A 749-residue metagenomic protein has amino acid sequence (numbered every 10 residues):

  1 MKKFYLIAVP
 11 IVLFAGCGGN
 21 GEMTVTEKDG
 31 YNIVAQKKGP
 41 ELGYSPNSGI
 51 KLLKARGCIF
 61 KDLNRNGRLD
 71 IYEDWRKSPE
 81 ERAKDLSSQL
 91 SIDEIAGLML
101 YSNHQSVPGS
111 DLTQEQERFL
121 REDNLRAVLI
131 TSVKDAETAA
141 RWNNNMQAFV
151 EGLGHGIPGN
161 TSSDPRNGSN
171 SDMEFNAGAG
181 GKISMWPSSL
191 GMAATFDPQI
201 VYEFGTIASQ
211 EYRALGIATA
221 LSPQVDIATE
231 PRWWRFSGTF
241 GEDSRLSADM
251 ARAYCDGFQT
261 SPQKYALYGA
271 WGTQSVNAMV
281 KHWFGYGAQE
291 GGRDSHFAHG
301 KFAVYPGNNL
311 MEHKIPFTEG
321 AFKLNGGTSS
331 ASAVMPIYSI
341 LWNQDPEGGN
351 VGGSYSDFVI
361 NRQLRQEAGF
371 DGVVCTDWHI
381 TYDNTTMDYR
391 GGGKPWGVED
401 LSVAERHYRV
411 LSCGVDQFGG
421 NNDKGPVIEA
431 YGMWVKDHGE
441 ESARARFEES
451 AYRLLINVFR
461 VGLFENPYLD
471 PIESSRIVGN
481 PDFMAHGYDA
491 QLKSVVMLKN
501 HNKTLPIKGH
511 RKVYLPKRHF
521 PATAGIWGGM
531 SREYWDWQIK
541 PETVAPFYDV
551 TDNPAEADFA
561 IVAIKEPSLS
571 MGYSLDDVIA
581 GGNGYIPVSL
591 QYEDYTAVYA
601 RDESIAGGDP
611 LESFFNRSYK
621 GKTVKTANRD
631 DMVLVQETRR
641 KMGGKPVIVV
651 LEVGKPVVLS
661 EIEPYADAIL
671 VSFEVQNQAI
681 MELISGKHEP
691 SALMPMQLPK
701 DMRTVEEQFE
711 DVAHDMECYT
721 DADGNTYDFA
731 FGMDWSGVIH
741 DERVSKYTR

Functional and structural regions predicted by a protein language model:
M1-K2, G19: Generic cytosolic/nucleocytoplasmic N-terminal low-complexity/intrinsically disordered segments
K2-A8: Sec-dependent signal peptide recognition, specifically the positively charged N-region followed immediately by
A8-V9, G287: A periodicity- and composition-biased signal for non-globular, repetitive helical segments
P10-G16: Hydrophobic h-region of N-terminal signal peptides that target proteins for export in Gram-negative bacteria
G16-R749: Glycoside hydrolase catalytic-domain context in secreted enzymes
